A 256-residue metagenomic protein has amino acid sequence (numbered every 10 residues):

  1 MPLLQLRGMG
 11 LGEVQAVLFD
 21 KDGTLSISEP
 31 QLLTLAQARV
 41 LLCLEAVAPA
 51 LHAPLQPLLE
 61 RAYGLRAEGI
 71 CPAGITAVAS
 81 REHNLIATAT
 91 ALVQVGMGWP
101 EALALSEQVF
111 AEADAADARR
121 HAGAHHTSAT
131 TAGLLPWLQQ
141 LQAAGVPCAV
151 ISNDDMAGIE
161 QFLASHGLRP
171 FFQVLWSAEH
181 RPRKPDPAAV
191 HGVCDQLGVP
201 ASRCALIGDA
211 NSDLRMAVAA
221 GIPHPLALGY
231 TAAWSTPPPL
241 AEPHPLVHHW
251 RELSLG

Functional and structural regions predicted by a protein language model:
M1-V17, L135-Q142, M156-G256: Asp-based, Mg2+/Mn2+-dependent phosphohydrolase catalytic module
P2-L65: Active-site neighborhood of HAD-like aspartate-dependent phosphohydrolases
E13-V14, L18, A77-E82, I86 (+3 more regions): Short, acidic loop-to-helix structural element flanking the phosphoryl-transfer center in phosphate-processing enzymes
S28, V150-I151, G208-D209: Small/polar loops that bind or transfer phosphate-bearing groups
L32-C43, N84-L85, S106-D117, G158-L163: Hydrophobic alpha-helical core bundles mediating ligand binding, dimerization, or RNAP-core interactions
V47, H52-A67, A144-V150, L163-S165 (+1 more regions): Surface-exposed, interaction-prone regions with an acidic/low-complexity signature
Q56-A122, A132-Q140: A metal-dependent, Asp-based hydrolase signature
